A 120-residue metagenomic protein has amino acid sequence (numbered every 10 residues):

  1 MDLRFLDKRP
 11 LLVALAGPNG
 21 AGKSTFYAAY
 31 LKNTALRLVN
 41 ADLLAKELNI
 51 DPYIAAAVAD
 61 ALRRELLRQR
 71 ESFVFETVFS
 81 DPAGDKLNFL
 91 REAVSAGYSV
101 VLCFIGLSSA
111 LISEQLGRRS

Functional and structural regions predicted by a protein language model:
M1-L6: Pre-Walker A adenine-sensing motif
D7-K8, N33: A generic fold-level signal
K8-P10, R70, G97: A general structural motif
L12-A14: Short hydrophobic/aromatic beta-strand immediately N-terminal to the Walker A/P-loop
P18-N19: The conserved Walker
S24-F73, G84: Conserved substrate/cofactor phosphate-moiety recognition/catalytic segment in nucleotide-dependent phosphotransferases
T77: N-terminal carbohydrate-binding/catalytic regions of secreted carbohydrate-active enzymes
S80-S120: Replace "adjacent to P-loop NTPase cores in ATP/GTP-dependent enzymes" with "adjacent to NTP-binding cores
